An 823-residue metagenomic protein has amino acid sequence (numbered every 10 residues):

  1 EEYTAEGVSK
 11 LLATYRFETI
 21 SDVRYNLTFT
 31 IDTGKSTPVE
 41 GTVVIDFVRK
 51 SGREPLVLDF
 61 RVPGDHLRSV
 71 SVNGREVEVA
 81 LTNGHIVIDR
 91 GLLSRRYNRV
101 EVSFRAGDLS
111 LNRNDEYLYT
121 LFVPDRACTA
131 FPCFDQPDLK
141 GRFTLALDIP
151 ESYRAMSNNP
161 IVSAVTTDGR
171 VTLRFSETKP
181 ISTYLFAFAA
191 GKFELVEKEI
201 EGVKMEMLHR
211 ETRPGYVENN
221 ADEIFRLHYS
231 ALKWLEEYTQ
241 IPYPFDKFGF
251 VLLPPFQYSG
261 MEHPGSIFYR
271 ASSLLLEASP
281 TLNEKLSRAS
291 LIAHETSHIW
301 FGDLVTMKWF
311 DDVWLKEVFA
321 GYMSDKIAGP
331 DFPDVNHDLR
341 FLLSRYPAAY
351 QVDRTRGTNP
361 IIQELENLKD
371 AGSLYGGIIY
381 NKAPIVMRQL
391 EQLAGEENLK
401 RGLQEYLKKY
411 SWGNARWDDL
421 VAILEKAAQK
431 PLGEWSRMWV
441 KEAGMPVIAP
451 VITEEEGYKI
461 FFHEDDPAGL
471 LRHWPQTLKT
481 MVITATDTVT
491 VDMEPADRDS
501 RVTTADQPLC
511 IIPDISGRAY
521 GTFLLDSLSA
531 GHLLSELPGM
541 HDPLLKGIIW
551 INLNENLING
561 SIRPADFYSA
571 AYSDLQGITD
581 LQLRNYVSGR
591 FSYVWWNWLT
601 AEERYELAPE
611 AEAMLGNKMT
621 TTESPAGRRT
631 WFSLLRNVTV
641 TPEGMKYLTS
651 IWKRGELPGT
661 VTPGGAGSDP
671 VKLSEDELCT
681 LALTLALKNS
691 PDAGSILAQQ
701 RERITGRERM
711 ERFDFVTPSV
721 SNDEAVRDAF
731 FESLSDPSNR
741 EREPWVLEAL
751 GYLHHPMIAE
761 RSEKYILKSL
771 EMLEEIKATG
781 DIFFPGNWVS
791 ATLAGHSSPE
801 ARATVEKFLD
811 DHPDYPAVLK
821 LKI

Functional and structural regions predicted by a protein language model:
E1-D246, S272, Q351, Y375-N381 (+17 more regions): Acidic/His-enriched low-complexity segments
E18-I20, R24-F29, F143, A221 (+8 more regions): Charged, low-complexity, helix-prone segments enriched in Lys/Glu/Asp/Gln
H66-R75, S230, W234, A293-G302 (+5 more regions): Amphipathic repeat-derived elements
E101-S103, T178-K192, R226, Y243-D246 (+12 more regions): Short, mixed-charge, low-aromatic patches
F143, P264, L478: Change "...and in nucleic-acid phosphodiester-cleaving endonucleases..." to "...and in nucleic-acid processing enzymes
A146-I149, R154, V171, E211 (+5 more regions): Non-catalytic accessory/interaction domains
F175, M207-L470, Y586, Y593-V594 (+5 more regions): Hydrophobic alpha-helical and helix-loop surface patches within well-folded domains that function as non-catalytic
